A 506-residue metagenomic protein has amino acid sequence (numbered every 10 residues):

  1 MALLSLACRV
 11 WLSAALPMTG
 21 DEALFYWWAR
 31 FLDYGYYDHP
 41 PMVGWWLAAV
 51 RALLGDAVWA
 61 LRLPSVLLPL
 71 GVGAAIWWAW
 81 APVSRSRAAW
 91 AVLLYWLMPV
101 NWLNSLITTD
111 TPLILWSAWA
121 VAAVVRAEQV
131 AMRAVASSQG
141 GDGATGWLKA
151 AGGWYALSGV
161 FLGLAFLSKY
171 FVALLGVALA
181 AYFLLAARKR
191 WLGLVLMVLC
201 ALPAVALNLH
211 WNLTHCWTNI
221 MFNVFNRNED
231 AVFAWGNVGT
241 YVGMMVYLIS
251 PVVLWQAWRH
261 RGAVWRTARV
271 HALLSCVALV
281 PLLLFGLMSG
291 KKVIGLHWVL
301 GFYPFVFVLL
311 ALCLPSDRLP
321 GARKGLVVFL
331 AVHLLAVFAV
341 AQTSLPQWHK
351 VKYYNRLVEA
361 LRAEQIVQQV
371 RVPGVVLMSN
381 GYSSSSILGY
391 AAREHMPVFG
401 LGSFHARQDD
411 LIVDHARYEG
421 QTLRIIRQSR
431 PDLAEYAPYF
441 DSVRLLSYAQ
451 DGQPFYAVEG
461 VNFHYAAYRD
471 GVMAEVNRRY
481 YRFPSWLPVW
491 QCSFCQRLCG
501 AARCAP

Functional and structural regions predicted by a protein language model:
A2, A88-M98, L162, F166: Short helix- or helix-capping micro-motifs that position conserved polar/aromatic residues at function-defining sites
R30, G73-A75, L94, P112-R133 (+2 more regions): Specific aromatic-rich, kink-prone transmembrane helix
F31, A151-K169, A180-A181, F285: Membrane-interface alpha helices of multi-pass inner-membrane proteins
L63-R85, W119, A123: Transmembrane-helix motifs of polytopic, lipid-linked glycan transferases
A81-S86, A120-L157, A263: Membrane-interface transmembrane helices that cradle and orient dolichyl/undecaprenyl
S105-L113: Short acidic/glycine- and proline-prone juxtamembrane loop motifs at membrane-interface regions of multi-pass membrane
L164, L175-R269, V277, L282 (+1 more regions): Transmembrane-lumen/periplasm boundary regions of multi-pass, lipid-linked membrane glycan transferases
L296, A322-P373, Y382-A406, I425-C504: Membrane-proximal, lumen/periplasm-facing interface regions of secretory-pathway glyco- and lipid-modifying enzymes
